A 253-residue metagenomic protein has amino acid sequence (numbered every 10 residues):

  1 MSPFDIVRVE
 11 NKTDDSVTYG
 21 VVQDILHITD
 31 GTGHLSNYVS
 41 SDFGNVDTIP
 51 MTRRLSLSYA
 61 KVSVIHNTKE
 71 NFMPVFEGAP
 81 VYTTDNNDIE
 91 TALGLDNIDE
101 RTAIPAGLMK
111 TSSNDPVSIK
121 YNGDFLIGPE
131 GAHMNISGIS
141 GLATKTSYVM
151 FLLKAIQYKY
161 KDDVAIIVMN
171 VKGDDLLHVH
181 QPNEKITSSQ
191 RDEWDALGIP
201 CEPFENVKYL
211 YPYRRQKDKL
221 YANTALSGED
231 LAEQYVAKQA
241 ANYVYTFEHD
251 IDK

Functional and structural regions predicted by a protein language model:
M1, G20, D24, M73 (+2 more regions): Proteins with a high burden of low-complexity, intrinsically disordered sequence enriched in S/T/G/P/A and R, requiring
M1-I139, L152, K159-D162: Basic- and hydrophobic-enriched, low-structure N-terminal and domain-boundary segments that flank ATP-binding catalytic
G31, L142, L177-Q181: Active-site-proximal flexible loops/turns
M134-T146, K172: Conserved helicase ATPase motor motifs in RecA-like P-loop NTPase domains
K145-L153: Motif I (Walker A/P-loop) of helicase-class P-loop NTPases
L153, Q157, G198-I199: Short amphipathic alpha-helical segments and helix-helix/interface helices
D163-K253: P-loop NTPase motor core
